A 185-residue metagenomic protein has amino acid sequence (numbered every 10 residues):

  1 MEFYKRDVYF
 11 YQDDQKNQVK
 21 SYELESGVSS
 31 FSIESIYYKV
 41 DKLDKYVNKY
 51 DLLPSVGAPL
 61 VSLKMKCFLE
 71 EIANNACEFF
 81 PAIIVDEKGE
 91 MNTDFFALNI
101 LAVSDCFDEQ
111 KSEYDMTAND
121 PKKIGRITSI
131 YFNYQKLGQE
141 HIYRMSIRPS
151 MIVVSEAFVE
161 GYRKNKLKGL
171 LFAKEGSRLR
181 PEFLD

Functional and structural regions predicted by a protein language model:
M1-D185: Phosphate/anion-contacting hairpin/loop surfaces
